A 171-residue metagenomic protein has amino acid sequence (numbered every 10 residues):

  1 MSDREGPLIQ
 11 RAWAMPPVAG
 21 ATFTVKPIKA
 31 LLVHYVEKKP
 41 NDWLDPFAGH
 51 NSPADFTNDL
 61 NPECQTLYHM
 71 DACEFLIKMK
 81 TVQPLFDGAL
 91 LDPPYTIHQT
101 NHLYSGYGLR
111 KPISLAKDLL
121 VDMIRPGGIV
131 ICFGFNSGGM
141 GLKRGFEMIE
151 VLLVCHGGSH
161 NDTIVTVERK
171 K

Functional and structural regions predicted by a protein language model:
M1-N58, P62, G158-T166: S-adenosyl-L-methionine
S2-V18, P94-P112: Glycine-rich phosphate-binding "P-loop"
V36-E37, K80-Q83, M123-P126, V130: A generic alpha-to-beta junction signature in SAM-dependent methyltransferases
D42-S52, A72, P84-N101: Conserved proline-anchored active-site loop of SAM-dependent methyltransferases that bridges a beta-strand
M70-I77: Conserved SAM/SAH-binding loop
P93-P94, F133-N136: Short strand-turn motif at the edge of the Rossmann-like AdoMet-binding core
S105-I129: A short glycine-rich, Lys/Arg-flanked "PGG" loop and its adjoining helix->strand segment in the class I
G138-K171: Class I S-adenosyl-L-methionine
